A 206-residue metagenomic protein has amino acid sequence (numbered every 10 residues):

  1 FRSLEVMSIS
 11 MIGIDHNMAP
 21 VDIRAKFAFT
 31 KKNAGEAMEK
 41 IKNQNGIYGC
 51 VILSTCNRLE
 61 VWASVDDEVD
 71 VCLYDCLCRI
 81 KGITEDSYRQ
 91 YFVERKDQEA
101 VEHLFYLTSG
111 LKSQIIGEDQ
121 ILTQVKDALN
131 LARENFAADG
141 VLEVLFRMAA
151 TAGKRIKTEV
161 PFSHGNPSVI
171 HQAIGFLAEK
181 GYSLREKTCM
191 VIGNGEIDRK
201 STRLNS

Functional and structural regions predicted by a protein language model:
F1-V6: Short, Lys/Arg-enriched N-terminal segments with co-localized hydrophobic residues within the first ~10-30 amino acids
M7-S113: A glycine-rich (often HGG/GG-containing) alpha/beta subdomain
R24, L73, P161, R185-E186: Short linear functional motifs in flexible/disordered or boundary regions
K40, F176-K180, K200: A generic secondary-structure signal
S87-R185: Glycine/serine-rich phosphate-binding loop and adjoining beta1-alpha1 elements at the start of nucleotide-handling
C189-V191: Hydrophobic Val/Ile/Leu positions in short beta-strands of Rossmann-like dinucleotide-binding domains
N194-G195: Glycine-rich Rossmann-fold phosphate-binding loop(s) that bind the pyrophosphate of adenine dinucleotide cofactors
K200-S206: Conserved small/polar residues in nucleotide/adenosyl-binding loops
